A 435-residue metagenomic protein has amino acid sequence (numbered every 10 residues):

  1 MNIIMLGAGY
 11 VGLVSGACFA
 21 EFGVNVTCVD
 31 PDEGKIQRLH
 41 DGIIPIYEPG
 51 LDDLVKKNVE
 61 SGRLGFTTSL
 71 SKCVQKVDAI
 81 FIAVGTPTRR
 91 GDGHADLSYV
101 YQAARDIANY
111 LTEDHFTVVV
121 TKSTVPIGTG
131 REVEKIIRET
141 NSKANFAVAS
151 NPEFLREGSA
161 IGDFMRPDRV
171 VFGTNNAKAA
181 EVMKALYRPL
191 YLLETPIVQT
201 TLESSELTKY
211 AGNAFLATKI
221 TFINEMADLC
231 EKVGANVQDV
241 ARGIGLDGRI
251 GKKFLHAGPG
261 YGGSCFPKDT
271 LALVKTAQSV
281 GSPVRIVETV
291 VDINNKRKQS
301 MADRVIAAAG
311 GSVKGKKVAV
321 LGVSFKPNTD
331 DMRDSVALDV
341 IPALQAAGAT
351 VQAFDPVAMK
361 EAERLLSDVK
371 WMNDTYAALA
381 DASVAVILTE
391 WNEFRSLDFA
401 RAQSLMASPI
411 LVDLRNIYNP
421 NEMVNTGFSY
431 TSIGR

Functional and structural regions predicted by a protein language model:
M1-R435: Structural/interface elements that position substrates and couple domains in central-metabolism enzymes
